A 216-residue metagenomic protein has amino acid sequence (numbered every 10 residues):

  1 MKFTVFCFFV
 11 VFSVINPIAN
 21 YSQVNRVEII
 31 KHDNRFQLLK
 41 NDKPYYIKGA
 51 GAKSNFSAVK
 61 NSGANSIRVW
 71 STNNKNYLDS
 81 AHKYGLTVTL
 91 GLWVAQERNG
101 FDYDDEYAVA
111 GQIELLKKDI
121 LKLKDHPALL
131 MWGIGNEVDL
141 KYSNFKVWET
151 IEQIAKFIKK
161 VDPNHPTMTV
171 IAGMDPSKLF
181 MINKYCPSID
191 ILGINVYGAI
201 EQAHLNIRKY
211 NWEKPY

Functional and structural regions predicted by a protein language model:
M1-Q23: Bacterial Sec-dependent N-terminal signal peptides
Y21, K209-Y216: Short, intrinsically disordered, charge-balanced linker/junction segments flanking boundaries in proteins
Q23-R35: Short acidic, Pro/Gly- and aromatic-enriched capping/linker segments at domain boundaries
H32-D33, L39, K43-A203, W212: Active-site mouth of glycoside hydrolases
N206: Conserved catalytic-core segment of NTP-binding enzymes
